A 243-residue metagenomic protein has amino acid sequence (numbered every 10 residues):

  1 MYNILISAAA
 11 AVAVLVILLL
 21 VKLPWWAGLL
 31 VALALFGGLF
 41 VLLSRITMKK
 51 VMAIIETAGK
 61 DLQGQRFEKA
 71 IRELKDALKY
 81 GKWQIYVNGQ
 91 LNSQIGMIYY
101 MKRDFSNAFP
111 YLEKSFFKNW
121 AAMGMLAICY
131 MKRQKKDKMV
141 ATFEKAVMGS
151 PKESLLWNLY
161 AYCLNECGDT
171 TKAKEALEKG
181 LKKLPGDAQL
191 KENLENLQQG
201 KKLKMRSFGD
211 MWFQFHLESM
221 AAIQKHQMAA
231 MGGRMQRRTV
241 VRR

Functional and structural regions predicted by a protein language model:
M1-K50, A222-R243: Helical anchoring/docking segments at protein termini
P24-L30, F36-S106, Y111: N-terminal topogenic membrane-targeting module
V51, T57-G59, G89, I95-G96 (+5 more regions): Conserved small-residue packing positions in alpha-helical repeats and bundles
E73-K75, F105-E113, D137-S150, T171-G180 (+1 more regions): Alpha-helical repeat scaffolds
G81-L155, L159-Y162: Alpha-helical adaptor scaffolds
M148-G186: Compact, basic/aliphatic-enriched, mixed alpha/beta core segments that act as assembly/interaction modules in small
K172-R243: Long, non-transmembrane cytosolic or organellar matrix-exposed soluble domains/tails of integral membrane proteins
